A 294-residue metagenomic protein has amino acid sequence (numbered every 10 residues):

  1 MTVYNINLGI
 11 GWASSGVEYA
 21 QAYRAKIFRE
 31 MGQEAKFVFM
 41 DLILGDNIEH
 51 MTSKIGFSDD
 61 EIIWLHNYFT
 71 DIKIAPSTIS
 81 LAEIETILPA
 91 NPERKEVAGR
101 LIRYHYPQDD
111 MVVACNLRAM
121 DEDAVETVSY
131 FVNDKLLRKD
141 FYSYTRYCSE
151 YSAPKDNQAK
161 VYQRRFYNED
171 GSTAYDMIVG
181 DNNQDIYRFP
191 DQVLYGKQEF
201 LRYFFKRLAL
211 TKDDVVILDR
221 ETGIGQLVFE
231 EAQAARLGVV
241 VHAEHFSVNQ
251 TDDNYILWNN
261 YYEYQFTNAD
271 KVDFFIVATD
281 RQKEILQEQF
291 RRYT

Functional and structural regions predicted by a protein language model:
M1-L88, V128, N133-D134, C148-S149 (+1 more regions): N-terminal subdomain of nucleotide-sugar transferases
I6-I10, M40-L42, I217-T222, A243 (+1 more regions): Structural motif
A13, Q192-G196, S247-L257: Short, flexible loop segments at the rims of nucleotide/cofactor-binding pockets, characterized by
E85-Q198: Repetitive, compositionally biased segments used for assembly/scaffolding
F204-I224: Short N-terminal targeting/anchoring amphipathic segment
F204-T211, E244, D252-F275: Membrane-proximal helix-turn-helix segments that form the acceptor-binding/catalytic region of lipid-linked
E230-N249: Active-site proximal beta-strand in glycosyltransferases
T267-T294: A short, active-site helix/loop in glycosyltransferases that binds the activated sugar's phosphate group
